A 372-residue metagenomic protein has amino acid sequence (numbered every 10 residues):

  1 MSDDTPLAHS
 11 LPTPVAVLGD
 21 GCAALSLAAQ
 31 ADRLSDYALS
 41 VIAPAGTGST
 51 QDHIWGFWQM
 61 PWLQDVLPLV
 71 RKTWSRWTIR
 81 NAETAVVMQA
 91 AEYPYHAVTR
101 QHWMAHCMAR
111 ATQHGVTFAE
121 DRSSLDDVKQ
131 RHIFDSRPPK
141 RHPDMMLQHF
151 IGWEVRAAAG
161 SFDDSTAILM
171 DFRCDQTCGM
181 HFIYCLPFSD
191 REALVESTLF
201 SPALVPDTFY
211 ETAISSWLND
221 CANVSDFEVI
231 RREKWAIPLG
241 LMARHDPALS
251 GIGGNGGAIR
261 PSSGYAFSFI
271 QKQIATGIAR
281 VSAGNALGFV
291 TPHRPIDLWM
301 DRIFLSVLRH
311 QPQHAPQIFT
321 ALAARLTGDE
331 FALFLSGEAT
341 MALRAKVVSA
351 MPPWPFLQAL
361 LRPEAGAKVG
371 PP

Functional and structural regions predicted by a protein language model:
D4-S40: N-terminal Rossmann-like FAD-binding beta1-loop-alpha1 element of flavoenzymes
D20, R110-E228, G240-H245: Predominantly flavin-linked oxidoreductase catalytic cores and closely associated redox partners
S26, Q30-E83, H102, I151: N-terminal FAD cofactor-binding segment of flavoenzymes
W74, T78, Q101-T117: N-terminal Rossmann-like dinucleotide/flavin-binding domain of flavoprotein oxidoreductases that bind FAD/FMN
T177-M180, K234-G251, V307-Q313, T320-A324: FAD-binding beta-loop-beta segment adjacent to the flavin cofactor pocket
C185, D190-R191, D246-S263: Short FAD-binding loop at a beta-strand-to-alpha-helix junction that anchors the flavin cofactor in diverse
A203-E233, P247-S250, Q271-P295: Flavin-binding catalytic cores
A275-P372: C-terminal helical "tail/cap" subdomain of flavin- and related membrane-associated enzymes
